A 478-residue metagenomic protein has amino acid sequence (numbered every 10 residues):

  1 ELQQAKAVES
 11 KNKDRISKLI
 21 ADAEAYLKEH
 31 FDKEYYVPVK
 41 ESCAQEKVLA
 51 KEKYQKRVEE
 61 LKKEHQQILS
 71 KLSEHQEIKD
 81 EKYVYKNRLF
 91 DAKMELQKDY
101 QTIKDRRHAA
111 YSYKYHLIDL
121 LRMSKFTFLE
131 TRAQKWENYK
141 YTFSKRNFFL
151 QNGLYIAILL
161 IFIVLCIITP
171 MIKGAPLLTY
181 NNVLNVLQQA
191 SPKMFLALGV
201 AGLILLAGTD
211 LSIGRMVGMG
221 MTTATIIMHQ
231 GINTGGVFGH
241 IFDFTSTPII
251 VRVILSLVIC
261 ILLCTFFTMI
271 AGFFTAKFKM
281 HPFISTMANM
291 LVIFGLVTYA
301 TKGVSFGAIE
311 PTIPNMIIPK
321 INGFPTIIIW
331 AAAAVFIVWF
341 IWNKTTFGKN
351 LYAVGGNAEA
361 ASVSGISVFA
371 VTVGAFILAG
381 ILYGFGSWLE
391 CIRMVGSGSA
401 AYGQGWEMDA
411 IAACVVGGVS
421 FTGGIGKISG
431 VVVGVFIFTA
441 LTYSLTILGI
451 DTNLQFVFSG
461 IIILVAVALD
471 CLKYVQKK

Functional and structural regions predicted by a protein language model:
E1-V37, E41-Q66, L72-S73, K79-I158 (+4 more regions): Cytosolic-side transmembrane-helix boundaries in multi-pass membrane proteins
C166, Y180-Q230, F274-K279, G418-G424 (+2 more regions): Single transmembrane alpha-helix segments in multi-pass membrane proteins
A190-A201, M219, F266-M269, A288 (+6 more regions): Hydrophobic alpha-helical segments embedded in the membrane of multi-pass proteins
T234-M290, V433: Alpha-helical transmembrane segments within multi-pass membrane transporters and channels
V253, F324-S397: Helix-loop-helix "hairpin" substructures at the membrane interface of multi-pass membrane proteins
P282, F324-A331, T372, G405-E407 (+1 more regions): Loop-to-transmembrane alpha-helix initiation sites
P282-T345, V371, R393-Y402: Transmembrane helix-bundle core of multi-pass membrane transporters and related energy-transducing complexes
Y383, M394-G460: Transmembrane alpha-helical segments in multi-pass inner-membrane proteins
